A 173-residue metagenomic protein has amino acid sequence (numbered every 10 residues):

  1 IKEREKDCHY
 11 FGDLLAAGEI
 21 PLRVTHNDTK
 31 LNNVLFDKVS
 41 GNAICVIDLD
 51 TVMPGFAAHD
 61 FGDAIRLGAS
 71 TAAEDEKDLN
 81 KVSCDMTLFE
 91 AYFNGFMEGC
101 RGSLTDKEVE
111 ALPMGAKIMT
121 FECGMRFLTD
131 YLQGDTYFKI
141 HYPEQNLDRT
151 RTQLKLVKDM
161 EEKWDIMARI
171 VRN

Functional and structural regions predicted by a protein language model:
I1, G115, Y131: Short acidic/histidine-centered micro-motifs embedded in hydrophobic/aromatic stretches that mark compact functional
I1-H26, L31-C45, I118, T136-L147 (+2 more regions): ATP-dependent phospho-/nucleotidyl transfer catalytic cores
G18, N32-A73: Catalytic activation segment of kinase domains across protein kinase-like and atypical kinase folds
P54, A58-G102, I118-Y137: Active-site activation/catalytic loop segments of kinase-like enzymes and analogous catalytic loops in related
R101-V109: Alpha-helical transmembrane segments
V109-M119: Small/polar glycine-rich anion-binding or flexible loop at a beta-alpha turn
M160-W164: Long, compositionally biased intrinsically disordered regions
